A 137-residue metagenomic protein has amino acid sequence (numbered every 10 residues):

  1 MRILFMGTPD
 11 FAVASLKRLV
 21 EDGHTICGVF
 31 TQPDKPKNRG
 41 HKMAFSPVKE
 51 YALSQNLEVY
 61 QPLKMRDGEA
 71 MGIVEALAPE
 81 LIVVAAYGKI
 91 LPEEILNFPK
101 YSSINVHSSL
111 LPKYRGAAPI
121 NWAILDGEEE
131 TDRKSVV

Functional and structural regions predicted by a protein language model:
M1-V137: One-carbon transfer enzymes
